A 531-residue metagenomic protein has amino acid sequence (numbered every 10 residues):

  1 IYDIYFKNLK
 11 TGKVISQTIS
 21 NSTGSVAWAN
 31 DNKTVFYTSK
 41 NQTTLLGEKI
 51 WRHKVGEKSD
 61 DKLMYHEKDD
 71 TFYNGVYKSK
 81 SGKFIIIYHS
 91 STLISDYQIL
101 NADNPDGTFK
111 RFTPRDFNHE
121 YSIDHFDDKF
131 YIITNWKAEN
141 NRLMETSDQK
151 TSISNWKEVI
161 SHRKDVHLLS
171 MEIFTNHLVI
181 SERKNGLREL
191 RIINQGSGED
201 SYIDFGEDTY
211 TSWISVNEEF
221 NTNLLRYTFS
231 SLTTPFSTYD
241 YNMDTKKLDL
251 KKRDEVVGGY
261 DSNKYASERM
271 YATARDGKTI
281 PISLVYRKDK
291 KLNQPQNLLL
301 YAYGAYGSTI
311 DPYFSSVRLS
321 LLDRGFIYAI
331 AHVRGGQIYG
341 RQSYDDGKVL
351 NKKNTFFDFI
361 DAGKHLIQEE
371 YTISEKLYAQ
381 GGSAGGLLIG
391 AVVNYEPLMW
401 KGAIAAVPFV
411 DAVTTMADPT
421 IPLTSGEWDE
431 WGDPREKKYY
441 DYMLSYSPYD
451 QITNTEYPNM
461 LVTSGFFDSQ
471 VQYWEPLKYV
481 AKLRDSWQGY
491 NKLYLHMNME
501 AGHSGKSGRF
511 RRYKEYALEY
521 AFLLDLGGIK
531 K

Functional and structural regions predicted by a protein language model:
I1, K13, Y241-K247, K251-S383 (+5 more regions): Cap/lid segment of the alpha/beta-hydrolase catalytic domain
I1, N32, G82, D127 (+2 more regions): Conserved loop/turn motif of beta-propeller repeat scaffolds
I1-D3, T18-T23, A29, T38-K49 (+6 more regions): A flexible loop/linker signature enriched in serine peptidases of the S9 family
N8-G12, K54-K58, N101-P105, S147-T151 (+2 more regions): Short loop/turn segments that connect beta-strands within beta-propeller blades
K13-T18, K62-H66, T108-T113, W156-S161 (+1 more regions): A short beta-strand motif characteristic of beta-propeller blades
V35, I85, F130-I132, L178 (+1 more regions): Hydrophobic beta-strand positions that form the internal "hydrophobic ladder" of WD40/Gbeta-like beta-propeller blades
F72-H125, E158, L169-S170, L190 (+6 more regions): Non-catalytic accessory segments flanking enzyme active sites
I330-K531: Active-site-proximal cap/loop segments of hydrolase catalytic domains
